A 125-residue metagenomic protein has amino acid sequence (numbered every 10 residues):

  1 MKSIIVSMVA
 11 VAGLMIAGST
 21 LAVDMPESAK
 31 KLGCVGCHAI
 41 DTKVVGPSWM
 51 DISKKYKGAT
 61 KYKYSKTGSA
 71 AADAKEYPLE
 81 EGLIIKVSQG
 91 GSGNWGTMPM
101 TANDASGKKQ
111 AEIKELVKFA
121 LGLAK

Functional and structural regions predicted by a protein language model:
M1-I4: Positively charged n-region of N-terminal signal peptides that target proteins for export
S7-M15: Bacterial N-terminal signal peptides
A17-S19: N-terminal signal peptide c-region/cleavage motif recognized by signal peptidases
V23-I40, K55: Sequence/structural segment immediately N-terminal to covalent heme-attachment motifs in c-type and related
G36, T42-K57, Y64-K114: Axial heme c-ligation environment in periplasmic c-type cytochrome domains
A59-K61, F119: Short, intrinsically disordered/low-complexity patches at protein termini and at juxtamembrane boundaries
A124-K125: Short, solvent-exposed mixed-charge patches
